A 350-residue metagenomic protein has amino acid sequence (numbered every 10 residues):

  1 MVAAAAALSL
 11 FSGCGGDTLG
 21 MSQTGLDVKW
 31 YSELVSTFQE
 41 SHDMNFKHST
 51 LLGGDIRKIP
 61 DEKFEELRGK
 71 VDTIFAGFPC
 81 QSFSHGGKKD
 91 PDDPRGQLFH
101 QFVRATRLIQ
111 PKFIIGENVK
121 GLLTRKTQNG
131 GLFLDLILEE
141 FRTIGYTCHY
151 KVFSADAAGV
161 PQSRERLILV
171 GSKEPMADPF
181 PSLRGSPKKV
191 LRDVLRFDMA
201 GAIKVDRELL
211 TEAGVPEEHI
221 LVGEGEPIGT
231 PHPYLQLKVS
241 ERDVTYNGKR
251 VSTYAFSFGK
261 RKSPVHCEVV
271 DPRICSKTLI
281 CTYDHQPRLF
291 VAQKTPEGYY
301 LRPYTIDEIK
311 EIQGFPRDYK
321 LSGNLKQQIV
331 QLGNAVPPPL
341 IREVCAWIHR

Functional and structural regions predicted by a protein language model:
M1-V28, E140, R166-R350: S-adenosyl-L-methionine-dependent DNA methyltransferase catalytic core
V2-F113, V119-L134, R142: Core alpha/beta nucleotide-donor-binding catalytic domains of modification enzymes
T18, Q81-H85, L122-R125, G159-S163 (+2 more regions): Short catalytic/ligand-binding loop motif for oxyanion handling, primarily in non-cytosolic enzymes, centered on
E66-R68, S163-V170: Short, surface-exposed amphipathic charged segments that create phosphate/polyanion-binding patches used for binding
G77, E117, S154, V170: Alpha/beta-hydrolase-fold catalytic nucleophile elbow
Q110-K112, Y146, E165: A short helix->loop->beta-strand "cap" motif at the edges of active sites that frequently abuts
I115-K120, K151, S322: Short beta-strands and strand-loop turn motifs
Y146-A157: Conserved S-adenosyl-L-methionine
